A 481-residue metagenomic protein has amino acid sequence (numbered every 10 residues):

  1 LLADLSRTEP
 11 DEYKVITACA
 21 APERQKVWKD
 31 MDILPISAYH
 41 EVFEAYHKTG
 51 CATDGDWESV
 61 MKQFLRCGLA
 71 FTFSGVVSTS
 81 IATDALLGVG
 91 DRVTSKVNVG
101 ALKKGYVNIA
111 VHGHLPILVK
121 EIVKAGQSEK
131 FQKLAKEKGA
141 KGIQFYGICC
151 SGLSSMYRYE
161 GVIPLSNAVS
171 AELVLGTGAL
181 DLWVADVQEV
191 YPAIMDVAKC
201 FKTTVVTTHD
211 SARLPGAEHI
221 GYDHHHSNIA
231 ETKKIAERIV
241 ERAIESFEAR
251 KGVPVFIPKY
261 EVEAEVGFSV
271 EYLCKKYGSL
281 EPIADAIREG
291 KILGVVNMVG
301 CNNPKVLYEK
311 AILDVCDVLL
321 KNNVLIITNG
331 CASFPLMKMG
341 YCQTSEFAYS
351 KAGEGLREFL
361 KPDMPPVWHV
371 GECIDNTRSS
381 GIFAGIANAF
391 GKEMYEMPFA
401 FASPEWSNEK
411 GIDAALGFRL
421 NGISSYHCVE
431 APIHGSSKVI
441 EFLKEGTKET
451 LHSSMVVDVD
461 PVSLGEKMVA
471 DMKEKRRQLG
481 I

Functional and structural regions predicted by a protein language model:
L1-I481: Anaerobic metallocofactor- and corrinoid-dependent redox/one-carbon enzyme cores, especially those from methanogenesis
